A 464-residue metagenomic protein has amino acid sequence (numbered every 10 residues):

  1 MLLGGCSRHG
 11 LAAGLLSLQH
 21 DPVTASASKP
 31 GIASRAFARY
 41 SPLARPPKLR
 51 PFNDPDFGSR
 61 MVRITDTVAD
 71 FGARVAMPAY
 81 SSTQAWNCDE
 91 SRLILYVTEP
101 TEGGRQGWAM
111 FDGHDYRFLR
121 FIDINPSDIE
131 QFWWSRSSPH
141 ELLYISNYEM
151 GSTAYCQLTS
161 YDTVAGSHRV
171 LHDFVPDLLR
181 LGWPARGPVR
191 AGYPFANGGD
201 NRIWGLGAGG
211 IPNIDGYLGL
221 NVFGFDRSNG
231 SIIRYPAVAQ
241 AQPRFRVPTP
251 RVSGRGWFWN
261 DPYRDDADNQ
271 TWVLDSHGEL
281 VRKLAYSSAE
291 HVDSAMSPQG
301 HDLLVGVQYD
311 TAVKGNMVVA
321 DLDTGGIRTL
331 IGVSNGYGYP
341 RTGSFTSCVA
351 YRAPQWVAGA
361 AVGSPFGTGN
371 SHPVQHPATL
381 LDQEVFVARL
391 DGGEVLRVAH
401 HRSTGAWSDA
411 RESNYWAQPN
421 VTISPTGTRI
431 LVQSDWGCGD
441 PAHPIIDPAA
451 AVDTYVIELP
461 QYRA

Functional and structural regions predicted by a protein language model:
M1-Q19: N-terminal export signals
P30-R63: Blade/loop signatures of beta-propeller domains
R74-A76, Y80-S82, P126-S135, R180-A196 (+4 more regions): Repeated scaffold domains used in trafficking and secretory/extracellular systems, primarily beta-propellers
P78-S82, V97, E102-N147: Blade-loop segments of beta-propeller domains
L93-Y96, L142-I145, W204-G207, W257-N260 (+3 more regions): Residue position within the beta-strands of beta-propeller blades
D123-N213, G219-L220, A237-Q240: Asp-box/WD-like beta-propeller blade repeats and closely related beta-sheet repeat scaffolds
A312-V318, I331-G405: Loop/turn-rich, solvent-exposed surfaces of beta-rich toroidal or solenoidal domains
Y415-A464: Blade-level signature of beta-propeller repeat domains, shared across WD40, Kelch, NHL, RCC1 and BNR/Asp-box propellers
